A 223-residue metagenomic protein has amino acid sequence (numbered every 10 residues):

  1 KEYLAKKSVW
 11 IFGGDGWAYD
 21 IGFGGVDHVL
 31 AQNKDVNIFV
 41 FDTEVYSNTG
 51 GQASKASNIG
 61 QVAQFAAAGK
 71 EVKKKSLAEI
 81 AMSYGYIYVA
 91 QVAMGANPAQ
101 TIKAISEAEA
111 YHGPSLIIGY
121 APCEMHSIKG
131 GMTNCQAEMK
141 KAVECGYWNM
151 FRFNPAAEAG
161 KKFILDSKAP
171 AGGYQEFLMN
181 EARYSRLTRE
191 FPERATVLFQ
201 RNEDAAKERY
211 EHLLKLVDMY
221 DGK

Functional and structural regions predicted by a protein language model:
K1-Q52, V89, G95-H112: Thiamine diphosphate
K1-W10, W17, R186, E193-V197 (+1 more regions): Thiamine diphosphate
Y3-A5, S57-Y111, M179-R186, P192: Conserved thiamine diphosphate
L30-K34, E44, M82-Y88, I105 (+5 more regions): Structural signal for hydrophobic packing residues in well-ordered secondary-structure cores of soluble enzyme domains
F41-V45, A68-V72, A121, G146-F153 (+1 more regions): Short C-terminal domain-edge/linker segments immediately following a structured domain
A53-K75, T133-F153: Acidic, Ser/Thr-rich peripheral helices and adjacent loops at domain boundaries
T101-V197, R201, E211-K215: Glycine/aspartate-rich loop-and-adjacent alpha/beta segment that forms the canonical ThDP
